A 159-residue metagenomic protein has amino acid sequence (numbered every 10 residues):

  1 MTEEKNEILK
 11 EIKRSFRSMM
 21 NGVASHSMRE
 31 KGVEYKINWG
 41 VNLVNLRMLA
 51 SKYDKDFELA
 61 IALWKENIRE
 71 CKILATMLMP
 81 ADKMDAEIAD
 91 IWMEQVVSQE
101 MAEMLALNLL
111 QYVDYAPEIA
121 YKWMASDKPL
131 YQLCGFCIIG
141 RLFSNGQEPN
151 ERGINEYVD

Functional and structural regions predicted by a protein language model:
M1-D159: Alpha-helical scaffold domains
